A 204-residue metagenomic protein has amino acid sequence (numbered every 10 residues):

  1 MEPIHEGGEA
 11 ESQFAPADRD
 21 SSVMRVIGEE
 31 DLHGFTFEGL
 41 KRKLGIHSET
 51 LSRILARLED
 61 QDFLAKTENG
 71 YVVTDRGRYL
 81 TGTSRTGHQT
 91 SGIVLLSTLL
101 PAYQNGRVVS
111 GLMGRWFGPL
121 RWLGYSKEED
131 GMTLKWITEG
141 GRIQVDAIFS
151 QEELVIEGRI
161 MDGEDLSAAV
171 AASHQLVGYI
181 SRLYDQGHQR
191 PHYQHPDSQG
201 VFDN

Functional and structural regions predicted by a protein language model:
M1-R25: Short alpha-helical segments that sit at the start of domains
I27, L40, L51-Q61: Basic amphipathic alpha-helical segments that dock to polyanions
L32-K43: Short acidic, hydrophobic short linear motifs in intrinsically disordered regions
E59-N69: A short, conserved structural fragment
E68-G82: Accessory beta->alpha helical hairpin/"wing" motif in late/C-terminal subdomains of nucleic-acid enzymes
S84-T133: Short Lys/Arg-enriched alpha/beta "domain-start" segment
P119-N204: Charged, low-complexity intrinsically disordered regulatory/assembly segments
